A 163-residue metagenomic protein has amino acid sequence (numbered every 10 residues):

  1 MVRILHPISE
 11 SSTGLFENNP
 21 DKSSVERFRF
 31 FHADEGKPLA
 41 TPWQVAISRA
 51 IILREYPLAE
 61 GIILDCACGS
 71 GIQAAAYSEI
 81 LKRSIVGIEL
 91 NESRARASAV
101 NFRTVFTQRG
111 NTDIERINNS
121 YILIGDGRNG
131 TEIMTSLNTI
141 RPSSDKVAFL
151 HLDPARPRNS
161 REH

Functional and structural regions predicted by a protein language model:
M1-G61: S-adenosyl-L-methionine
S48-Y56, A76, N101-Q108, T139: A generic secondary-structure signal
E60-G69: Conserved class I S-adenosyl-L-methionine
C68, E92, N129, A155-R158: Short, glycine/acidic-enriched loop or turn micro-motifs at the edges of active sites
S70-K82: Conserved SAM-binding loop of SAM-dependent methyltransferases across substrates and taxa, primarily the Class I
S84-E89: Conserved SAM-binding motif I beta-strand of class I
S93-S144: S-adenosyl-L-methionine
K146-H163: S-adenosylmethionine
